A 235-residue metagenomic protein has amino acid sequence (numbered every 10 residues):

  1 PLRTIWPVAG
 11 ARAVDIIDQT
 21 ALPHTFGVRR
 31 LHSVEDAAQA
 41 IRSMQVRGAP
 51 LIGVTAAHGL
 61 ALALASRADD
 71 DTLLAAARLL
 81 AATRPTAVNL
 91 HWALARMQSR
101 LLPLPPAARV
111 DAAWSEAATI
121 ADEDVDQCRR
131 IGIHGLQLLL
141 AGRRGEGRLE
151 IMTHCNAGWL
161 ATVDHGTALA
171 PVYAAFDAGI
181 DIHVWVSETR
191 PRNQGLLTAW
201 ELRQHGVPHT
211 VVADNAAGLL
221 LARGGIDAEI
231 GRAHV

Functional and structural regions predicted by a protein language model:
P1-E35, Q39: Positively charged, low-complexity intrinsically disordered leader regions
A21-L22, D36, G158, P191 (+1 more regions): Short, glycine-/Ser/Thr-/acidic-enriched flexible segments
R42: Replace "His-x-His-based motif
Q45-V212: N-terminal active-site beta-alpha-beta segment that forms phosphate/nucleotide-binding and substrate-recognition loops
L149, D227-A228: Conserved acidic residues
L219: Feature captures the catalytic cores and cofactor-binding loops of soluble hydro-lyases/lyases that act on carboxylate
G224: Active-site charged/polar residues at nucleotide-handling catalytic sites that mediate phosphoryl, nucleotidyl
A233-V235: Conserved small/polar residues in nucleotide/adenosyl-binding loops
